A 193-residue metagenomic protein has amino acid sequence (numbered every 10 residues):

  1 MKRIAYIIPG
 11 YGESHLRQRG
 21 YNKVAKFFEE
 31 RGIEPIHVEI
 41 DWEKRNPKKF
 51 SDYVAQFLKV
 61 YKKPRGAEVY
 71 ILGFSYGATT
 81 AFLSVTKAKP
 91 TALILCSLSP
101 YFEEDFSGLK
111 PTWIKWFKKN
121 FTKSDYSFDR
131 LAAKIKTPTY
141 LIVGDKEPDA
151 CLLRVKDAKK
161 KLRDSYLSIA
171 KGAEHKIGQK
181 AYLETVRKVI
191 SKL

Functional and structural regions predicted by a protein language model:
M1-W42: Short, surface-exposed "cap/lid" segments of acyl-processing enzymes
G20, R45-P64: Alpha/beta-hydrolase active-site loop
I36, K160-K176: Catalytic histidine neighborhood in serine/cysteine hydrolases with alpha/beta-hydrolase-type architecture
P47-K48, A173-E184: Catalytic histidine-centered segment of alpha/beta-hydrolase-like enzymes
L72-A81: Gly/Ala-rich beta-loop-alpha elbow adjacent to hydrolase catalytic centers
I94-E104: Active-site nucleophile loop of the alpha/beta-hydrolase fold
K134-K136, L141-V143: Short beta-strand/loop motif that positions the catalytic acidic residue of the alpha/beta-hydrolase fold
P148-R154, G178: Conserved alpha/beta-hydrolase "acid-adjacent" motif
